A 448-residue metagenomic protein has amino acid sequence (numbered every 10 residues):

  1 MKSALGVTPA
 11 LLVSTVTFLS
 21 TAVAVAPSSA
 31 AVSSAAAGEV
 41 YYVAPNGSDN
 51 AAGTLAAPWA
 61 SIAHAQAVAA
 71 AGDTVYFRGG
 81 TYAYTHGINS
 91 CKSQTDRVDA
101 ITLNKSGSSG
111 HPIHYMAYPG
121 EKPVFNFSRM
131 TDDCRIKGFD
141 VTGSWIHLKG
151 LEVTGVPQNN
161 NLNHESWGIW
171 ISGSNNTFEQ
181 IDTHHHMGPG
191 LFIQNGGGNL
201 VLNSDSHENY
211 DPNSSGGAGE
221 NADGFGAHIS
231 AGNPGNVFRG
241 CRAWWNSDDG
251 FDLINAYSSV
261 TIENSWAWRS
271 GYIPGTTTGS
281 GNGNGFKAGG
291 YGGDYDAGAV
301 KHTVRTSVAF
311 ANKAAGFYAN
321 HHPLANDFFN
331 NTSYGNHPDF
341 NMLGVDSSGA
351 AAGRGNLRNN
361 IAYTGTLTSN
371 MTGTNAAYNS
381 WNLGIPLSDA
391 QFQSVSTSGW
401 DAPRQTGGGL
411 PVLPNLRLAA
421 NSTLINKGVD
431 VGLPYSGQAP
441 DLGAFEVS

Functional and structural regions predicted by a protein language model:
P45-Y84, R97-L103, D441-A444: Acidic Gly/Asp/Thr-rich repetitive segments characteristic of extracellular carbohydrate-active and adhesion proteins
A70, L103-K105, G110, G120 (+21 more regions): Parallel beta-helix/beta-solenoid
R78, M116-Y118, T142, K149 (+23 more regions): Feature marks extracellular polysaccharide-active and adherence modules
G79, A83-N163, Y210: Right-handed parallel beta-helix/beta-spiral solenoid domain characteristic of secreted/periplasmic
T85, G120-P123, D133-C134, T154-P157 (+14 more regions): Surface-exposed loop/turn segments connecting beta-strands in extracellular beta-rich domains
C91-L103, R129-F139, N161-W170, H185-F192 (+5 more regions): Extracellular beta-strand/beta-solenoid scaffold signature
V98, N264, V300-P414: Predominantly extracellular beta-rich ligand-binding scaffolds that present long acidic/polar faces for carbohydrate
R404-S448: Surface beta-loop-beta hairpin patches that serve as ligand-binding interfaces in beta-rich domains
